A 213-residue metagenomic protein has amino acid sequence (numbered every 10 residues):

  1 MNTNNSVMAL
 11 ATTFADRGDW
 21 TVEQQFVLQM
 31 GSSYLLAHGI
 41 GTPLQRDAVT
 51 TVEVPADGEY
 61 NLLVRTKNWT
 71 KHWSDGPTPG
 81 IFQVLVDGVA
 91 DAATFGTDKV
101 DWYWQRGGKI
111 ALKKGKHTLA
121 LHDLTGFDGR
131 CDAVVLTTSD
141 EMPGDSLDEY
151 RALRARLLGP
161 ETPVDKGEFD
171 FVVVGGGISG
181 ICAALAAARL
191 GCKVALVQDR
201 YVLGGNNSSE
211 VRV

Functional and structural regions predicted by a protein language model:
M1-V164: Extracytoplasmic
D165-G177: Beta1/beta-strand and adjacent pyrophosphate-binding region of the FAD-binding site in flavoprotein oxidoreductases
G180: N-terminal Rossmann-fold NAD(P) dinucleotide-binding loop
A187: Aromatic pocket-lining residues of Rossmann-like dinucleotide-binding sites
L190: Conserved dinucleotide-binding and phosphotransfer motif residues
K193-Q198: Short beta-strand "acidic-cap" motif of Rossmann-like dinucleotide-binding folds
Y201-V213: Conserved N-terminal glycine-rich FAD pyrophosphate-binding loop of Rossmann-like flavoproteins
